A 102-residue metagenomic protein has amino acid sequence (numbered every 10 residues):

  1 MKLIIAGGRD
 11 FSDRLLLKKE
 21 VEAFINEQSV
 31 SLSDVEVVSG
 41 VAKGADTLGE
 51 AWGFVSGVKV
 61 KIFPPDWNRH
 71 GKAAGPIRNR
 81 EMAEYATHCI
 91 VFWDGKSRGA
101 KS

Functional and structural regions predicted by a protein language model:
K2-L3, D10-S102: Acidic/glycine-enriched connector segments
